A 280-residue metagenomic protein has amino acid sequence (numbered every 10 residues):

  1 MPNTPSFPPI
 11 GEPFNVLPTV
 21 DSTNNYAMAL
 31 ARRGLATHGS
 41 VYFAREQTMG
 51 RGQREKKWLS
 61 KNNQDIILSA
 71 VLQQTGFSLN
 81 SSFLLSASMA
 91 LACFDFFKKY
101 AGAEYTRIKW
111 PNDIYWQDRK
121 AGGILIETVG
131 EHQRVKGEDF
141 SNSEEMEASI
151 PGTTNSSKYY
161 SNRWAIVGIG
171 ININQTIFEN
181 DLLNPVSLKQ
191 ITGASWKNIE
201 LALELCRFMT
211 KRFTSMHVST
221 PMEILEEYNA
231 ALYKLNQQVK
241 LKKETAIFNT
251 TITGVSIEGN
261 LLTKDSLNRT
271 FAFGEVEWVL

Functional and structural regions predicted by a protein language model:
M1-A101, G122-G123, E127, Q133-K158 (+1 more regions): N-terminal lobe of the biotin/lipoate ligase/transferase fold
T23, L68, D113, G170 (+2 more regions): Residue-level signal for inorganic ion chemistry
R45-Q47, I114, I171: Active-site metal-binding loops of divalent metal-dependent hydrolases
K109-W116, K120, L125: Glycine- and Gly-Pro-enriched alpha-helical subdomains that act as flexible, kink-prone "lid/hinge" or packing modules
R134, Y159-Q190: Short, acidic (Asp/Glu-rich) active-site segment that either coordinates a divalent metal cofactor
I191, L235-L280: Conserved RNA-binding domains used in RNP assembly and mRNA/RNA metabolism
G193-I247: Conserved, helical-rich catalytic subdomain that frames metal- and/or nucleotide-binding sites in enzyme alpha/beta
